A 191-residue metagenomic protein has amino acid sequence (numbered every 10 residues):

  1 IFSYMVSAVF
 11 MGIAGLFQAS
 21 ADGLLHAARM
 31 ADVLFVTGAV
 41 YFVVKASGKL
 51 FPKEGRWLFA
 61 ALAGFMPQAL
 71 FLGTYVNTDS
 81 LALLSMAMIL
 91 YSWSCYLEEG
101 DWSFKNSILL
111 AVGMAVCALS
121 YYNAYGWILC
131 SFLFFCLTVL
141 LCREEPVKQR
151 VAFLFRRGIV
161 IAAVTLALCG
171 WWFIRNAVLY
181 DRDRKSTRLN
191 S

Functional and structural regions predicted by a protein language model:
I1-A19: Short hydrophobic/aromatic helix or loop-helix immediately within or flanking a transmembrane segment in polytopic
L16-D22, V43-F65, L84, K105: Transmembrane-helix signature of polytopic, membrane-embedded enzymes that assemble or transfer cell-envelope glycans
H26-L50, M88: Transmembrane-helix motifs of polytopic, lipid-linked glycan transferases
G48-K53, I89-L109, C117, V139-C142: Membrane-interface transmembrane helices that cradle and orient dolichyl/undecaprenyl
Q68-A82: Short acidic/glycine- and proline-prone juxtamembrane loop motifs at membrane-interface regions of multi-pass membrane
C95-E98, W127-L166: Perimembrane helix-loop-helix junctions
N106-Y122, W127-L133, V164-A167: Membrane-interface alpha helices of multi-pass inner-membrane proteins
F155-R188: Membrane-lumen/periplasm interface segments of specific transmembrane helices in polyprenyl phosphate-linked
